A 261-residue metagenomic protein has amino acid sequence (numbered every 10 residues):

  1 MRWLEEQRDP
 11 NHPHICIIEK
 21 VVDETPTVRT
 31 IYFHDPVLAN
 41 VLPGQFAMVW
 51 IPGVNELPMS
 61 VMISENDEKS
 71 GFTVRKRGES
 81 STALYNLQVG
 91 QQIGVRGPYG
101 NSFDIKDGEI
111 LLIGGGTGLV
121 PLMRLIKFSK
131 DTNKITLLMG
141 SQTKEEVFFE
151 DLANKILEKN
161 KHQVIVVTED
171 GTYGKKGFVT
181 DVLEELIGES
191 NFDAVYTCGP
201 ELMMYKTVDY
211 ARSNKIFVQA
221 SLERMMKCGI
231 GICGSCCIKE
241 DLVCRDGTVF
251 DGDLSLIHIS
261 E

Functional and structural regions predicted by a protein language model:
R2-Q91: Ferredoxin-reductase
K20, I63, V166-T168, A220 (+1 more regions): Structural signal for conserved beta-strand scaffold positions within catalytic alpha/beta enzyme cores
E79-L222, K227: FNR/FR-type flavoprotein reductase catalytic core
E201-L202, E223-T248: Local cysteine-cluster metal-coordination motifs and their immediate loop/turn environment, predominantly Fe-S cluster
G247-L256: Phosphate-binding loop/pocket of nucleotide- and phosphate-handling active sites
I257-E261: Conserved small/polar residues in nucleotide/adenosyl-binding loops
